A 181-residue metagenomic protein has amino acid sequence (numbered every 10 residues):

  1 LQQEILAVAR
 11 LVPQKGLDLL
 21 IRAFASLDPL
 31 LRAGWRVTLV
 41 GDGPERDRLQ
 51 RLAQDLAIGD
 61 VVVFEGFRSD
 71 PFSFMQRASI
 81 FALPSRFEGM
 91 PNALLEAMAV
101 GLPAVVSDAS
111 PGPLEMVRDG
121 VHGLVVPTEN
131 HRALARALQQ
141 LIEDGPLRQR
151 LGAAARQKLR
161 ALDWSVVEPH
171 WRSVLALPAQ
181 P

Functional and structural regions predicted by a protein language model:
Q3-S26, V37, P44-R51, R132: A conserved mid-protein helix/loop that constitutes part of the nucleotide-sugar donor-binding site
Q50-G66: Nucleotide-activated donor-binding/catalytic signature segment of Leloir-type glycosyltransferases, i.e., the conserved
F67, R86: Aromatic "clamp/platform" in nucleotide-sugar-dependent glycosyltransferases that forms part of the donor/acceptor
S79, G101: A short alpha->beta transition loop at the rim of the catalytic pocket in nucleotide-sugar-dependent
P103-S107: Short hydrophobic beta-strand element within catalytic cores of glycosyltransferases and related nucleotide-activated
D108, D119-G120, L124-H131, Q140-G145: Conserved acidic donor-binding segment of nucleotide-sugar-dependent glycosyltransferases
A133, Q140, L147-A161, S173: A short, well-ordered alpha-helix in the C-terminal region of glycosyltransferases
W164-P181: C-terminal alpha-helical cap of glycosyltransferases
